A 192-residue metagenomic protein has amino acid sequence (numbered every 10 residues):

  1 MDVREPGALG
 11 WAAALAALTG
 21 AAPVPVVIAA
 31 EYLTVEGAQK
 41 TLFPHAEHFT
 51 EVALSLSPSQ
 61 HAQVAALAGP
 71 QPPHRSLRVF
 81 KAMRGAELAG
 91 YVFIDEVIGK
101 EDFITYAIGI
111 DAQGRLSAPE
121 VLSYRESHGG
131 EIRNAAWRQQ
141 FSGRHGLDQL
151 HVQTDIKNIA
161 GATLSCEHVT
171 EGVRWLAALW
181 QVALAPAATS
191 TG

Functional and structural regions predicted by a protein language model:
D2-T105, A112-G192: Intrinsically disordered terminal and processing segments
